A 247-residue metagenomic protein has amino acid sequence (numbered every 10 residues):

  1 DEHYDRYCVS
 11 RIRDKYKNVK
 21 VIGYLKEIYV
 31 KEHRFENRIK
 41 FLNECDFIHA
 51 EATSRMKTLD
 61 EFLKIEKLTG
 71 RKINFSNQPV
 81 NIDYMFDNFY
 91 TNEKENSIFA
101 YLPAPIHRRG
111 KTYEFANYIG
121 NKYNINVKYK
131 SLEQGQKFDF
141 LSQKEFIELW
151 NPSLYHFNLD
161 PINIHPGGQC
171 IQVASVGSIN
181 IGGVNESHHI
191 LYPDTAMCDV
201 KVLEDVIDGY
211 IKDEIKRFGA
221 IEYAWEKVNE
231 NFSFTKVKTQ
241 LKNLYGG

Functional and structural regions predicted by a protein language model:
D1-E61: Extended catalytic core of nucleotide-activated donor transferases of GT-like folds
E27-Y29, S54-R55, G70-N88, E133-G135: Short beta-strand->alpha-helix junction loop in the catalytic core of nucleotide-activated group-transfer enzymes
N43, S142-S153, S175: Short acidic alpha-helix that forms the nucleotide-activated donor recognition element in Leloir-type transferases
P79-Q143: Conserved catalytic-core segment of nucleotide-activated headgroup transferases in glycan assembly
I147, G168-V176, H189: Short alpha-helical segment that forms part of, or immediately flanks, the ligand-binding pocket in carbohydrate-active
E148-H165, S178: Acidic donor-binding loop of glycosyltransferase active sites
H188-D208: Change "using UDP/GDP/dTDP sugars" to "using nucleotide sugars
E214-G246: A charged, aromatic-enriched C-terminal amphipathic alpha-helix characteristic of glycosyltransferases across folds
